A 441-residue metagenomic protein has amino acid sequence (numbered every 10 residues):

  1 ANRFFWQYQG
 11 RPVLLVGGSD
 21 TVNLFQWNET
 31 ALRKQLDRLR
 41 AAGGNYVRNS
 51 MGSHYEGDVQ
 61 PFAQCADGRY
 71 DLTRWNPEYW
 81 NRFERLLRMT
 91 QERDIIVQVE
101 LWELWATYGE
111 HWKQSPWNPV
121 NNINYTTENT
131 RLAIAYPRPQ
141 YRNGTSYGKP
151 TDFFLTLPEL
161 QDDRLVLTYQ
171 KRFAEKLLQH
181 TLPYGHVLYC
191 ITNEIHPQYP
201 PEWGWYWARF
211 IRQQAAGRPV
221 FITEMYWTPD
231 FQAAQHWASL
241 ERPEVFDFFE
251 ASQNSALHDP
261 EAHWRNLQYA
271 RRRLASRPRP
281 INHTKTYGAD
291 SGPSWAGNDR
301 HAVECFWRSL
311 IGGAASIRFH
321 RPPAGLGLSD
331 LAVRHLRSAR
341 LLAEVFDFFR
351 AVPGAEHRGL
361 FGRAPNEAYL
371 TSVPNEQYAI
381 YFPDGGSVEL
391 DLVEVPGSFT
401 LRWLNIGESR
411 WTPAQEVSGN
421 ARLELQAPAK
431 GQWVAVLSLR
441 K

Functional and structural regions predicted by a protein language model:
N2-V245, L257-H258: Active-site mouth of glycoside hydrolases
N49, I191-T192, A251, H283 (+1 more regions): Conserved beta-strand positions
G52, E194, N254, T286 (+2 more regions): Flexible loop residues that form catalytic and substrate-binding hotspots at small-molecule/glycan-binding clefts
M89, R273, R308: Hydrophobic/aromatic ligand-binding patch that stacks against planar heteroaromatic rings of cofactors or nucleotides
P197, F248-L257, W264-R300: Active-site clefts of carbohydrate-active enzymes
Y226-Q232, N254-A256, Y287-G288, P383-S387: Short beta->alpha connector loops
E241-F249, S276-P280, G312-S316: Glycine-enriched alpha-helix->loop->beta-strand junction motifs that scaffold or abut catalytic
R279-I281, G288-G292, N298-Q415, E424-K441: Aromatic- and carboxylate-lined catalytic core of secreted/periplasmic carbohydrate-active enzymes
